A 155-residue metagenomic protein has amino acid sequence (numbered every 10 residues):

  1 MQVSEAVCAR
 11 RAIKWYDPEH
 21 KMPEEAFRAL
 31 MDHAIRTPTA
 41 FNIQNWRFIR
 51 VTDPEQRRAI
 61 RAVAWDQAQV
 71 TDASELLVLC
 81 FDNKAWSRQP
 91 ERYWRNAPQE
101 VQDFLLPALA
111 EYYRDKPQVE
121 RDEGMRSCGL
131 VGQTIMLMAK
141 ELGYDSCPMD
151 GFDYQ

Functional and structural regions predicted by a protein language model:
M1-Q155: Acidic, surface-exposed loops and disordered segments
